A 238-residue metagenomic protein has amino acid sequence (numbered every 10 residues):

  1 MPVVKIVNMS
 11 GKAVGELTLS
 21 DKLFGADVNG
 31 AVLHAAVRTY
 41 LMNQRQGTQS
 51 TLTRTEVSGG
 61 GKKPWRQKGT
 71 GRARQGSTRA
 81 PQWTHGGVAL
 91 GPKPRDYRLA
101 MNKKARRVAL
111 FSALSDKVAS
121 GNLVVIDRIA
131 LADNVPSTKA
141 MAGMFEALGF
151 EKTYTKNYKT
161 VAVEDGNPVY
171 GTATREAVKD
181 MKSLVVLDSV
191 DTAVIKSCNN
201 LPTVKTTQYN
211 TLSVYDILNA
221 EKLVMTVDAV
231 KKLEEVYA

Functional and structural regions predicted by a protein language model:
M1-M42, Q46, P92-A238: Extended polybasic, low-complexity segments that bind anionic RNA or targeting/receptor surfaces
T48-R54: Short coil/turn segments at secondary-structure boundaries
R54-G91: Glycine/serine-rich anion-binding loops at beta->alpha junctions that coordinate negatively charged ligand groups
